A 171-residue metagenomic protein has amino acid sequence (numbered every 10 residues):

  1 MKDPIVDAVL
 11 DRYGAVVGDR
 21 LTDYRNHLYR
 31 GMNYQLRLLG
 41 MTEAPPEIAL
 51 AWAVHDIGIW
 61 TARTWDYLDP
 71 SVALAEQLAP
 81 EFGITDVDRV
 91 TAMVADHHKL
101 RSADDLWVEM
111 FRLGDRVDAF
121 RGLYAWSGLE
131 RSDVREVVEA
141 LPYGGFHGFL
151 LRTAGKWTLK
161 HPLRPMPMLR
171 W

Functional and structural regions predicted by a protein language model:
M1-I5, V9, A15-E43, V54 (+2 more regions): Divalent metal-dependent phosphate-bond-processing catalytic cores, especially two-metal-ion Mg2+/Mn2+ enzymes that act
L21, T61, W65, P80: Short gly/ser-rich anion-binding loops that grip negatively charged ligand groups
G31-Q35, D66-E81: An active-site-proximal "capping" alpha-helix that borders the catalytic cofactor pocket
A44-R63, Y67, S71, T91-H98: His-Asp-centered metal-binding catalytic motifs of divalent-metal-dependent phosphohydrolases/nucleases
G83-T91: Membrane-interface starts of transmembrane alpha-helices
